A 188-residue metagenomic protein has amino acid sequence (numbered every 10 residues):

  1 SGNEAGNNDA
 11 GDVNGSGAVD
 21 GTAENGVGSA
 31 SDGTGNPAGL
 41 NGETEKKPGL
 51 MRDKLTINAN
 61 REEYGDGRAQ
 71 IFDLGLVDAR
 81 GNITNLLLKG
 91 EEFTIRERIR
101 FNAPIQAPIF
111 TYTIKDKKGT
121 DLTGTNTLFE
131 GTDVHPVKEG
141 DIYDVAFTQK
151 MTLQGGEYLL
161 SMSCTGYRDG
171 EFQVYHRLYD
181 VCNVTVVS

Functional and structural regions predicted by a protein language model:
S1-S188: Localized sequence-composition bias
